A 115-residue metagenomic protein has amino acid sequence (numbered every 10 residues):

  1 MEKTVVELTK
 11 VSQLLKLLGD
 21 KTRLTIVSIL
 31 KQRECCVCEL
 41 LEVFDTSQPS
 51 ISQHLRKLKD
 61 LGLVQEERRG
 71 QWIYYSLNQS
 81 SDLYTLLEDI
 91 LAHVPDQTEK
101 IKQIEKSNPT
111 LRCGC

Functional and structural regions predicted by a protein language model:
M1-T4, C36-C38, I51, A92: Short acidic/polar alpha-helix capping motifs at helix-coil junctions
E2-V5, K10, S80-C115: Amphipathic alpha-helical dimerization/coiled-coil segments that flank or bridge DNA-binding/regulatory modules
T9-P49, I73-D82: N-terminal helix-turn-helix DNA-binding core of bacterial DNA-binding proteins
L41-E42, Q53, K59-D60: Alpha-helical residues within the helix-turn-helix
T46-P49, L61, I73, P95 (+1 more regions): Juxtamembrane/interface motifs at transmembrane-helix termini
K59-R69, S76-L77: Beta-hairpin "wing" of winged helix-turn-helix
